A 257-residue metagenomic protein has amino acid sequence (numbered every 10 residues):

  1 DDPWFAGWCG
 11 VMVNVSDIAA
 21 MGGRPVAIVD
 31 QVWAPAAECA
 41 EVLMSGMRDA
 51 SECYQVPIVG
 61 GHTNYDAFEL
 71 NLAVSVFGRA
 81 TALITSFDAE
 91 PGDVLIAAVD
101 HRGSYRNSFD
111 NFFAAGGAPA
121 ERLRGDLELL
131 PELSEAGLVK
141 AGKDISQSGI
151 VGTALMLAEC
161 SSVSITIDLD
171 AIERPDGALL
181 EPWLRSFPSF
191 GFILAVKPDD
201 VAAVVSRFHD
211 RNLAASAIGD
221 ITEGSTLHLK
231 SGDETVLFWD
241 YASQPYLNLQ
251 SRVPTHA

Functional and structural regions predicted by a protein language model:
D1-A98, G103, A115, R185-S186 (+1 more regions): Glycine-rich phosphate/pyrophosphate-binding loop regions near the starts of catalytic domains
D30-W33, H62-N64, D100-H101, I145-Q147 (+3 more regions): Short, ordered loop/turn segments at secondary-structure junctions
P35, P119-S189: Active-site-proximal betaalpha loop/short-helix elements that scaffold phosphoryl/nucleotidyl transfer chemistry
P57-G61, V76, I96-A98, A141-I145 (+2 more regions): General beta-strand structural signal in soluble alpha/beta enzymes
N107-R122: Short, compositionally biased
A195-A202: Helix N-cap motif at beta-to-alpha junctions
A203-N212: Short amphipathic alpha-helices in soluble, non-transmembrane regions that often serve as interface/regulatory elements
R211-A257: Acidic, Ser/Thr/Pro-rich beta/coil linker or hinge segments at domain junctions
